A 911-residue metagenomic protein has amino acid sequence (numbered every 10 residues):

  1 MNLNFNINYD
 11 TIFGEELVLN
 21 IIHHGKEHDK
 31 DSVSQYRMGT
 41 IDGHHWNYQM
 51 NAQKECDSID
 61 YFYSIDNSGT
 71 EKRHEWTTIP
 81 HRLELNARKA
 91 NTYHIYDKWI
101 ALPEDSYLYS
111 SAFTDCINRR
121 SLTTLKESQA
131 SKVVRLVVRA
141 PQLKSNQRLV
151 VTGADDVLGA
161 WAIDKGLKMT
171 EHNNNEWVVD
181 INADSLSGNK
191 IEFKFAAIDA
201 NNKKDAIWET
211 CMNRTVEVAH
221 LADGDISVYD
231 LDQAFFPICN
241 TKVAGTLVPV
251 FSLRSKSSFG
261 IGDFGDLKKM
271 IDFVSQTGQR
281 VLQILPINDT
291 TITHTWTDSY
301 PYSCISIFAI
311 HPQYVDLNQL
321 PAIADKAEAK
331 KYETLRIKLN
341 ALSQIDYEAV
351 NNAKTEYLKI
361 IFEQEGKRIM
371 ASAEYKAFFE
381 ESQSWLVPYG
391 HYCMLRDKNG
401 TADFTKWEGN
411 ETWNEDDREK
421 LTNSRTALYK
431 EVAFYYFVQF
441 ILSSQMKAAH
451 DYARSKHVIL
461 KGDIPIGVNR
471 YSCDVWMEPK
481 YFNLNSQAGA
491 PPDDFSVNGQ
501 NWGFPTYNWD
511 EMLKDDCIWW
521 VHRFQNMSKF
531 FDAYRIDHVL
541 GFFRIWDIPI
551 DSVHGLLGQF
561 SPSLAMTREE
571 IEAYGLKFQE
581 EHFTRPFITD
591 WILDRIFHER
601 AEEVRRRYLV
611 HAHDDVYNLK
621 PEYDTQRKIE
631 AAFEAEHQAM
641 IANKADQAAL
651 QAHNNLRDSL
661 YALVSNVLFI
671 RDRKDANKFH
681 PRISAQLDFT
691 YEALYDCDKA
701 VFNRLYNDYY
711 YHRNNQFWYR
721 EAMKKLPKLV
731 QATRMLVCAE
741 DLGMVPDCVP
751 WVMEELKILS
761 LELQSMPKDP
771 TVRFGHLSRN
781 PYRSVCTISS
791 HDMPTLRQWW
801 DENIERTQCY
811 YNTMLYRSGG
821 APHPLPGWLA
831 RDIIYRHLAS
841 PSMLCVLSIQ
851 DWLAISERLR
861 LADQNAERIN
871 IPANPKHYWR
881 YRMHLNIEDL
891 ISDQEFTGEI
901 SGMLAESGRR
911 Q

Functional and structural regions predicted by a protein language model:
N2, D10-D57, D66-A87, P141-K190 (+3 more regions): Aromatic-rich carbohydrate-binding modules that target alpha-glucans
L3-N8, V133-R139: A short, amphipathic beta-strand motif
M38-T40, G69, T92, K168-T170 (+5 more regions): Intrinsically disordered, low-complexity regions enriched in Ser/Pro/Gly/Gln/His and often acidic
R82, N86, Y93-H94, K98: C2-type phospholipid-binding modules
Y107-S131, R135, N182-S185, V216-Q911: Catalytic cores of glycan-processing enzymes that make or break glycosidic bonds
